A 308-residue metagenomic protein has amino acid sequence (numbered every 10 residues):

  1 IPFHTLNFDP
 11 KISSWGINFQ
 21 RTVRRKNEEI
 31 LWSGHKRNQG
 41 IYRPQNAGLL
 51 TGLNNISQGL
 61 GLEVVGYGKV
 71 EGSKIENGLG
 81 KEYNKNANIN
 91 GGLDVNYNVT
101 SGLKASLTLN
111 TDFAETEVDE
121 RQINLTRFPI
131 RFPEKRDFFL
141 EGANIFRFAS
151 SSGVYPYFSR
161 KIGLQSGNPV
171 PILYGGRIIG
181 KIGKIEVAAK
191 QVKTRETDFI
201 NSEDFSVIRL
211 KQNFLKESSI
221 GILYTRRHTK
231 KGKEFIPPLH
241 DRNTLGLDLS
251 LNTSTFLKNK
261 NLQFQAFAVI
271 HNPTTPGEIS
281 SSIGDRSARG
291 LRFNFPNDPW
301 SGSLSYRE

Functional and structural regions predicted by a protein language model:
I1-K74, G78-E308: Outer-membrane beta-barrel channel domains
